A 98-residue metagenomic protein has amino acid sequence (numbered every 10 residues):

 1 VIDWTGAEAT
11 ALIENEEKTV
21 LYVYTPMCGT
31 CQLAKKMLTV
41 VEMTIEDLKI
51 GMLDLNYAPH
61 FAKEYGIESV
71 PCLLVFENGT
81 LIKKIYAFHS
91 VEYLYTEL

Functional and structural regions predicted by a protein language model:
V1-A9: Short acidic-hydrophobic, aromatic-tinged amphipathic segments that line or gate anion-handling sites
D3-W4, V23, E42, E46-H60: Thiol-based oxidoreductase modules, predominantly thioredoxin-like and allied folds used for disulfide exchange
T10, P59-A62: Short hydrophobic/charged patches on amphipathic alpha-helices used for structural packing and interfaces
E14-P26: Short active-site neighborhood of thiol/selenol oxidoreductases, capturing the structured segment around
C28-C31, L73: The canonical Cys-X-X-Cys-His
Q32-T44: Typically the conserved alpha-helix immediately C-terminal to a functionally engaged Cys/Sec in thioredoxin-like
Y65-L74: Structural micro-motif
L74-L98: Non-catalytic, surface beta->alpha helical segment in thiol-disulfide oxidoreductase systems
